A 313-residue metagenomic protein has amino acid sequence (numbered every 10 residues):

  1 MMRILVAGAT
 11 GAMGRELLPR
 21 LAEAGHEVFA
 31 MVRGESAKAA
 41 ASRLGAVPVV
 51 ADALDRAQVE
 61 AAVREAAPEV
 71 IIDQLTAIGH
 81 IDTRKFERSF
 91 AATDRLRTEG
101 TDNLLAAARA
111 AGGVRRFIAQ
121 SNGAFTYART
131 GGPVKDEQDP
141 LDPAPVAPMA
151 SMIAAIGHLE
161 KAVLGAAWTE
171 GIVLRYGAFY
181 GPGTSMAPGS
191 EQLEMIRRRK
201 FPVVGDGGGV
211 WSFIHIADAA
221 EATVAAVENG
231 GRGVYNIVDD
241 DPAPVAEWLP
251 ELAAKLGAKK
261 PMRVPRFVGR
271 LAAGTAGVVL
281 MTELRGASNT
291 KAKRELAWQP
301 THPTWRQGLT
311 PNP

Functional and structural regions predicted by a protein language model:
I4-A24: N-terminal Rossmann NAD(P)H-binding glycine-rich loop of SDR-like oxidoreductase domains
E16-P19, A220-A276: Mid/C-terminal beta-alpha module of Rossmann-like enzyme folds, strongest in SDR-family dehydrogenases/epimerases
E35-G100: NAD(P)H-binding glycine-rich loop region in Rossmannoid oxidoreductase-like domains and their noncatalytic homologs
A51, K259, V278-P313: C-terminal amphipathic/interface module of NAD(P)-dependent oxidoreductases and related NAD-binding regulators
I81, K85-M149: Conserved Rossmann-fold NAD(P)-dependent oxidoreductase catalytic core, especially the SDR/UDP-sugar
R115-R116, S121-N122, H158-P182: Conserved beta-loop-beta element that borders a ligand/cofactor-binding pocket
T130-G131, G157, T169, Y180-E191 (+1 more regions): Glycine/proline-rich active-site loop of Rossmann-fold NAD(P)-dependent oxidoreductases
D142-P148, E191-I214: A conserved pocket-lining segment of Rossmann-fold NAD(P)-dependent short-chain dehydrogenase/reductase
